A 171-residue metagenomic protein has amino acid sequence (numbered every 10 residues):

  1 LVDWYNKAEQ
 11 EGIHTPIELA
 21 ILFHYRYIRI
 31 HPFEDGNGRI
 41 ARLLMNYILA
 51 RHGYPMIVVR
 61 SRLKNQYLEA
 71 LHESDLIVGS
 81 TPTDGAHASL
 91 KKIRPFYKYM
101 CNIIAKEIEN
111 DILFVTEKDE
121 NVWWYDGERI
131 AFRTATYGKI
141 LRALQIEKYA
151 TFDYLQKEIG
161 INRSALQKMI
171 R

Functional and structural regions predicted by a protein language model:
L1-V115: Phosphate/pyrophosphate-binding active-site loops
L71-R163, Q167-M169: Acidic, carboxylate-rich catalytic segments that either coordinate divalent cations
